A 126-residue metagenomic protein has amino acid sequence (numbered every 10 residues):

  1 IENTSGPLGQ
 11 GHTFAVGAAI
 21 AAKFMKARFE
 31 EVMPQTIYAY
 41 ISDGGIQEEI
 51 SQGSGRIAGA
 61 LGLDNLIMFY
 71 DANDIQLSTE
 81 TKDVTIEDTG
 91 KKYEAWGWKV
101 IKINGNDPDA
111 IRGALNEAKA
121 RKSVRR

Functional and structural regions predicted by a protein language model:
I1-R126: Glycine-rich ThDP/TPP pyrophosphate-binding loop and its adjacent helix/strand module within ThDP-dependent enzymes
